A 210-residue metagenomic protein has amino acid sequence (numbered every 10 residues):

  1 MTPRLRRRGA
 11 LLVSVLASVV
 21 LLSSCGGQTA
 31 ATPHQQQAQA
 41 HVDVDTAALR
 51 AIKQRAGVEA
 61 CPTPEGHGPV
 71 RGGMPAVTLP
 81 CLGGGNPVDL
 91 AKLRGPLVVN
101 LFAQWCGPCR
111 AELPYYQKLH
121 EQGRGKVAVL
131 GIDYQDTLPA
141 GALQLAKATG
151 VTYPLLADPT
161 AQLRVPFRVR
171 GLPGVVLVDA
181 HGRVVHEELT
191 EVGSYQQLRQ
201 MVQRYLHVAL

Functional and structural regions predicted by a protein language model:
M1-P80, L210: N-terminal targeting signals for export/organelle localization
S14-S24, P96-L97, Y115, I132-Y134 (+2 more regions): Hydrophobic alpha-helical membrane segments, chiefly transmembrane helices and signal peptide h-regions, characterized
P69-R71, A76-L97: A short beta-strand-turn-helix
P87-R110, Y116, V129: Short active-site neighborhood of thiol/selenol oxidoreductases, capturing the structured segment around
G95, K126-V127, T152-Y153: A generic structural signal for alpha->beta connector loops
R110-T149, P159-V165: Structural microenvironment flanking redox-active thiols in thiol-disulfide oxidoreductases
Q144-V151, P159-L210: Thiol/disulfide oxidoreductase modules built on the thioredoxin-like
